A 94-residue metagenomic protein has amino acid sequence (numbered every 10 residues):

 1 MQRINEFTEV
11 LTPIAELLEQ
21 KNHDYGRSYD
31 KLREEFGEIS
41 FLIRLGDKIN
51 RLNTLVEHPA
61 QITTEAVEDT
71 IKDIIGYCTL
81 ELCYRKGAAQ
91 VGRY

Functional and structural regions predicted by a protein language model:
M1-Y94: Intrinsically disordered, low-complexity regulatory regions that flank transcription factor DNA-binding cores
